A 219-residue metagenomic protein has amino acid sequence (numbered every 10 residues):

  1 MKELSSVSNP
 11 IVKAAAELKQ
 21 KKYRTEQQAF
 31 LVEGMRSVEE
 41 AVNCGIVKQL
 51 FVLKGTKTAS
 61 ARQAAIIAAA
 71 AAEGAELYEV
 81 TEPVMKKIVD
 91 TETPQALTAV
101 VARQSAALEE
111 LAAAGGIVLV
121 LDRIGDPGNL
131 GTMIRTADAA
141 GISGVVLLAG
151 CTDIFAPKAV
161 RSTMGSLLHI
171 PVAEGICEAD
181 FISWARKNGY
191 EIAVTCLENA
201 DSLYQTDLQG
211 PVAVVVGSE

Functional and structural regions predicted by a protein language model:
M1-D90: N-terminal positively charged helical leader segments and presequences
G34, L121, V216-G217: Hydrophobic residues in beta-strands of the RecA-like P-loop NTPase core, especially within AAA+ ATPase
I46, P83, A106, E110-A200: RNA substrate-binding interface of SAM-dependent RNA methyltransferases
I67-A69, Q95-L97, S162-S166, E191 (+1 more regions): Short, hinge-like loop/turn segments at secondary-structure boundaries
E92-A113: Acidic/glycine-rich phosphate/pyrophosphate-binding loops and surrounding catalytic core that coordinate Mg2+
A193-E219: Active-site/ligand-binding-proximal alpha/beta "capping" segment
